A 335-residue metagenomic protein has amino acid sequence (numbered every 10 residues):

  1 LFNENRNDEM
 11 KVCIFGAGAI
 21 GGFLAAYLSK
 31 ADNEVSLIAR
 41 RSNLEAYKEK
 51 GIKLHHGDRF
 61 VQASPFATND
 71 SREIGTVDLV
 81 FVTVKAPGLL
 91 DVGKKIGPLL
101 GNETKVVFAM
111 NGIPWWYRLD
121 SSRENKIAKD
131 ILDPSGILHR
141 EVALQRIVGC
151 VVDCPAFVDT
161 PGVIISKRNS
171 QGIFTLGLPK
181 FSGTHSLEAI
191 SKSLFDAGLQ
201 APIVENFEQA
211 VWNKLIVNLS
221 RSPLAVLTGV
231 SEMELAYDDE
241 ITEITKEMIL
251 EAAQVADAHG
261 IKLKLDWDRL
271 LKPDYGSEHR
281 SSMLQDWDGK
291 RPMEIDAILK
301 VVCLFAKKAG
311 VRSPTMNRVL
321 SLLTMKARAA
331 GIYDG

Functional and structural regions predicted by a protein language model:
F2, E234, T242-G335: NAD(P)-dependent Rossmann-like dehydrogenase/reductase catalytic/cofactor-binding core
N7-R59: NAD(P)+-binding Rossmann beta1-loop-alpha1 motif at the extreme N-terminus of oxidoreductases
K53-H56, R123-I127, I164-K167, S220-R221: Short, hinge-like loop/turn segments at secondary-structure boundaries
V61-T160: Rossmann-like NAD(P)(H) cofactor-binding subdomain of soluble oxidoreductases
A67, L100, P114-E124, I165-L178 (+2 more regions): Helix-loop-beta segment of a Rossmann-like dinucleotide-binding subdomain
L99, R140-K214, S220, L224-L263: Internal alpha-helical scaffold of NAD(P)-dependent oxidoreductase catalytic cores
